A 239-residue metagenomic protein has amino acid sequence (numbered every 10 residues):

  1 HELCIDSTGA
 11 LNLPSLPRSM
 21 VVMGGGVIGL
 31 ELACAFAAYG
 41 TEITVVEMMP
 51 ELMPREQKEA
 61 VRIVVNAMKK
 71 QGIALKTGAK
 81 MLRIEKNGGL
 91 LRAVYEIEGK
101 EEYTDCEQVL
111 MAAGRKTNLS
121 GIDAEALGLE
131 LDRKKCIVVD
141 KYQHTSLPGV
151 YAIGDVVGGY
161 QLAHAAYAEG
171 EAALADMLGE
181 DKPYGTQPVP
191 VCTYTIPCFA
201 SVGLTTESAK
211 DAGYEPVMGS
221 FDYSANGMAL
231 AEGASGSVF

Functional and structural regions predicted by a protein language model:
E2-L16, T104, Q108-M177: FAD-site-proximal beta/loop scaffold in flavoenzymes
I5, A74-K76, V217-G219: General small-molecule cofactor/ligand-binding pocket signal
P14-E56, L162: Rossmann-like NAD(P)H-binding beta-loop-alpha module
C34, V65-N66, E207: Alpha-helical segments flanking ligand/cofactor-binding loops in enzyme cores
Y39-K141, D211, S235: A Rossmann-like FAD-binding core segment of flavoenzymes
Q57, K70, M81-L82, R115-N118 (+1 more regions): Mid-to-C-terminal Rossmann-like scaffold of FAD/NAD(P)H-dependent oxidoreductases
